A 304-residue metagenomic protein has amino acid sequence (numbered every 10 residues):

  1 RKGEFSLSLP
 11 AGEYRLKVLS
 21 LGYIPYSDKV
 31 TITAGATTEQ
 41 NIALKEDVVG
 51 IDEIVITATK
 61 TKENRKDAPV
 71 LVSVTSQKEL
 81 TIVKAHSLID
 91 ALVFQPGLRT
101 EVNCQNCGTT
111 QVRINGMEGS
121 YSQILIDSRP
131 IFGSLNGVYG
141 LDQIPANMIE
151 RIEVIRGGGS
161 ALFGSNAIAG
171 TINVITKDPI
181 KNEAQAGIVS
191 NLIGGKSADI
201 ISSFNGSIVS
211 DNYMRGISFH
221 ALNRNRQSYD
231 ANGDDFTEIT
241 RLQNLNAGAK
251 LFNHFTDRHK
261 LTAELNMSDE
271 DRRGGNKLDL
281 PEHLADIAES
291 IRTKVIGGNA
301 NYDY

Functional and structural regions predicted by a protein language model:
K2-L9, S203: Short, surface-exposed beta-strand/beta-hairpin micro-motifs centered on an aromatic residue
S6-E13, L21: Short Pro-Gly-centered beta-turn/loop motif in secreted/extracellular proteins
S6-S8, Q111-R113, R129-R156, K177: Short acidic/polar hinge/loop motifs at secondary-structure boundaries that mediate gating or recognition
L19-Y23, T33, T37-T81, G119: Short, acidic, small-residue-rich periplasmic hinge/interaction motif at the N-terminus of Gram-negative outer-membrane
V72, I89-G133, E150-R151: Extracytoplasmic beta-strand/coil segments of soluble accessory domains associated with Gram-negative outer-membrane
G159, T171, T176-I208, T240: Short strand-turn segments of transmembrane beta-barrel domains in outer membranes, especially the first one or two
P179, V209-Y213, H254-R258: Outer-membrane beta-barrel channels and translocator barrels
R226-N246, F252-H254, R258-Y304: Flexible loop and strand-edge segments within Gram-negative outer membrane beta-barrel domains
